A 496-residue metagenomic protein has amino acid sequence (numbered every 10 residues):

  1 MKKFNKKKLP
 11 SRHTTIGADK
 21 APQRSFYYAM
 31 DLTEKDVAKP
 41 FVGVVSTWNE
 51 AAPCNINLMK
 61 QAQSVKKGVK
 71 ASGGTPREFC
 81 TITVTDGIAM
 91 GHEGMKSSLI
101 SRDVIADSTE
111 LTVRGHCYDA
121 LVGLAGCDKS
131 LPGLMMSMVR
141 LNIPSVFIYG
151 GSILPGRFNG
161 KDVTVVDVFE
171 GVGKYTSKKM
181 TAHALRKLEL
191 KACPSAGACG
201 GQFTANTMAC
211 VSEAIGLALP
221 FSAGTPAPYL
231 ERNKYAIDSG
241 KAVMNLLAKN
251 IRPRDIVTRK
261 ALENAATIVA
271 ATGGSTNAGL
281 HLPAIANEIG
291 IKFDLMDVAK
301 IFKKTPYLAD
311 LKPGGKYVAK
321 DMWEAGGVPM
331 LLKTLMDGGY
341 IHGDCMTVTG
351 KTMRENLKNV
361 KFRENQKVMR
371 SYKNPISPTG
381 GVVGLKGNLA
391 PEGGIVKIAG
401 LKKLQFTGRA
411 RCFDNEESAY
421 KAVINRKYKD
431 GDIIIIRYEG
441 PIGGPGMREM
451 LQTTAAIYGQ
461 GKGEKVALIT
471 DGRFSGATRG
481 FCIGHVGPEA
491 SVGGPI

Functional and structural regions predicted by a protein language model:
M1-E50, C54-I56, Q61-C80, G87-I88 (+5 more regions): Catalytic or ion-coupling anion/metal-binding cores of large enzyme and transporter domains
S98-D107: Glycine-rich, highly charged phosphate/nucleotide-binding loops
V113-L134, V146-Y149: A short, small-residue-rich loop immediately preceding and capping a beta-strand
